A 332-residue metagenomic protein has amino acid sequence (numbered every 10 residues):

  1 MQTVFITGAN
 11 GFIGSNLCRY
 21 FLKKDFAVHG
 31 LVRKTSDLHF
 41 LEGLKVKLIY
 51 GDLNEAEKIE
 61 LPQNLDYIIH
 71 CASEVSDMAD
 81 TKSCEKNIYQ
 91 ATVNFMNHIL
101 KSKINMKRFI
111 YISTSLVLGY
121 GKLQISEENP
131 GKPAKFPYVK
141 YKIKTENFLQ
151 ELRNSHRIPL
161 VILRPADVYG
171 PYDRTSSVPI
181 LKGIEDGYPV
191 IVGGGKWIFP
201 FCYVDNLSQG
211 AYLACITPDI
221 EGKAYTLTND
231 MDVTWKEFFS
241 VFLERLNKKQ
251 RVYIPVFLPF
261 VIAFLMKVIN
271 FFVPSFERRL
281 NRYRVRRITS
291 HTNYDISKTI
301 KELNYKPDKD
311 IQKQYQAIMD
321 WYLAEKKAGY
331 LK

Functional and structural regions predicted by a protein language model:
V4-K24: N-terminal Rossmann NAD(P)H-binding glycine-rich loop of SDR-like oxidoreductase domains
D37-E42, V46-A91: NAD(P)H-binding glycine-rich loop region in Rossmannoid oxidoreductase-like domains and their noncatalytic homologs
N94-P137: Conserved Rossmann-fold NAD(P)-dependent oxidoreductase catalytic core, especially the SDR/UDP-sugar
K122-V168, P189-V192: Catalytic helix-loop patch of NAD(P)-dependent Rossmann-fold dehydrogenases
K144, D173-P179, G193-C215, G222-K223: Substrate-positioning beta->alpha
V204, S240, F264-K306: Conserved C-terminal active-site "lid" loop/helix of NAD(P)H-dependent oxidoreductases that clamps the redox cofactor
L213, T217-R279, Q316-M319, E325-K332: Mid/C-terminal beta-alpha module of Rossmann-like enzyme folds, strongest in SDR-family dehydrogenases/epimerases
Y294-E302, K306-K332: Amphipathic terminal alpha-helices
